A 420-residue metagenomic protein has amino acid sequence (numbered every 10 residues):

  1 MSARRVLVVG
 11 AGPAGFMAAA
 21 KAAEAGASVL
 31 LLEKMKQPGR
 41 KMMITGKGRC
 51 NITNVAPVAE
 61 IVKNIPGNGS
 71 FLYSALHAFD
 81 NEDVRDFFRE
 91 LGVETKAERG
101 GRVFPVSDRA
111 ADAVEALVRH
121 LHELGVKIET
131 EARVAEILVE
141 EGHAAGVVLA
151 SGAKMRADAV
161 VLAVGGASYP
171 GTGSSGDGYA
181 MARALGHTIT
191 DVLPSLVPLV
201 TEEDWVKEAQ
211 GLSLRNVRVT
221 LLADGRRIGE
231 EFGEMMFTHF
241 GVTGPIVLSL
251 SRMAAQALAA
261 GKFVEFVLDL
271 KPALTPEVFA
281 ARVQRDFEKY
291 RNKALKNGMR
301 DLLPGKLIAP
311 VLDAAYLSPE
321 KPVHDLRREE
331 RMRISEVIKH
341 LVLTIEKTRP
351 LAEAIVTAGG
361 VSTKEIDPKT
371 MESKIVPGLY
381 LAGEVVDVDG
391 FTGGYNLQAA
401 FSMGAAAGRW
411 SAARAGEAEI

Functional and structural regions predicted by a protein language model:
R4-L31, S411-A412: N-terminal Rossmann-like FAD-binding beta1-loop-alpha1 element of flavoenzymes
L7-V9, L32, K154-S168, R183 (+1 more regions): Short hydrophobic core segments
A23-K47: Glycine-rich FAD pyrophosphate-binding loop
K36-I44, I52, V58-I61, E94 (+2 more regions): An anion/pyrophosphate-binding glycine-rich loop and adjacent beta-alpha core in soluble alpha-beta enzymes
R49-A97: Glycine-rich active-site loop/strand segments that organize a redox cofactor
H77-A159: Feature captures the FAD/FMN-dependent oxidoreductase FAD-binding
E129-A132, E136, A309-D389: A glycine-rich dinucleotide-binding beta-alpha-beta segment and adjacent secondary-structure elements that constitute
A159-W205: Glycine-rich loop(s) and the adjacent beta-strand/alpha-helix scaffold that form part
